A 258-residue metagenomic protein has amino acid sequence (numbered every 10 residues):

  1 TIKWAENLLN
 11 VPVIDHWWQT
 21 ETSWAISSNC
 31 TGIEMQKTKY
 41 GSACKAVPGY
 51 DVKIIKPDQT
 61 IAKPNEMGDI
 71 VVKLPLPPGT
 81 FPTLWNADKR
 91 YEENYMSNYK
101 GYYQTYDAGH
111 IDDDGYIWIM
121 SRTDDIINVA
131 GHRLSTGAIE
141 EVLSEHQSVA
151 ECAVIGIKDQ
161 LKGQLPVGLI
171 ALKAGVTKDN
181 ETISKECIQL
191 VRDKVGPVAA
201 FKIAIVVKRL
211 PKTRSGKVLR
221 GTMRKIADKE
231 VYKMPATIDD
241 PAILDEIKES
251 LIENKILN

Functional and structural regions predicted by a protein language model:
T1-K37, D51, Q59-T60: Gly/Ser/Thr-rich phosphate-binding loop
N10, G49, S148-E151, P197-I203 (+1 more regions): Glycine-centered tight turns that cap/initiate beta-strands
I14-E21, C44, I155-I157, I205: Beta-strand->loop->alpha-helix junctions that form or flank phosphate-binding loops in nucleotide-handling enzymes
M35-S42, N94-S97: Short, P/G- and charge-enriched loop/turn segments at secondary-structure junctions
K45-G49, T60-Y95, L134, V231-Y232: Conserved ATP/PPi-binding loop(s) of AMP-dependent carboxylate-activating enzymes
K56-P57, N65, I111-D112, Q160 (+1 more regions): Short, acidic, Ser/Thr-enriched surface-loop or helix-capping motifs
V72, L76-P77, R90-E93, G101 (+4 more regions): AMP-binding/adenylate-forming catalytic core of the ANL superfamily
P211, K229, I238-N258: Flexible, low-complexity inter-domain linkers and amphipathic docking helices that mediate domain-domain
